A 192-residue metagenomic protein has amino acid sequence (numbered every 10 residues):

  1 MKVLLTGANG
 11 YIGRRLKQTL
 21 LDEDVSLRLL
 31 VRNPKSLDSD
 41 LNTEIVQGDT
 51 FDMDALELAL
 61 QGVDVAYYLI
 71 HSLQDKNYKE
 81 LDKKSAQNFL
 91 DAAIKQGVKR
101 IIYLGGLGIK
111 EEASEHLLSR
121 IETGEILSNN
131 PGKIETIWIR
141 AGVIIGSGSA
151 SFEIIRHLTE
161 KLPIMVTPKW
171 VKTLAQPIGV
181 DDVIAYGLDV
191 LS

Functional and structural regions predicted by a protein language model:
V3-V25: N-terminal Rossmann NAD(P)H-binding glycine-rich loop of SDR-like oxidoreductase domains
T6, L30, L69, I101-G106 (+1 more regions): SDR active-site strand-loop-helix element
V25-R32: Conserved glycine-rich Rossmann-like NAD(P)H-binding loop of the short-chain dehydrogenase/reductase
K35-V98, G106-E112: NAD(P)H-binding glycine-rich loop region in Rossmannoid oxidoreductase-like domains and their noncatalytic homologs
K95-R100, G132-I134: A short helix->loop->beta-strand "cap" motif at the edges of active sites that frequently abuts
E111-R140, S147-H157: Active-site Tyr-X1-5-Lys
H157-I178, D182, Y186-V190: A conserved pocket-lining segment of Rossmann-fold NAD(P)-dependent short-chain dehydrogenase/reductase
